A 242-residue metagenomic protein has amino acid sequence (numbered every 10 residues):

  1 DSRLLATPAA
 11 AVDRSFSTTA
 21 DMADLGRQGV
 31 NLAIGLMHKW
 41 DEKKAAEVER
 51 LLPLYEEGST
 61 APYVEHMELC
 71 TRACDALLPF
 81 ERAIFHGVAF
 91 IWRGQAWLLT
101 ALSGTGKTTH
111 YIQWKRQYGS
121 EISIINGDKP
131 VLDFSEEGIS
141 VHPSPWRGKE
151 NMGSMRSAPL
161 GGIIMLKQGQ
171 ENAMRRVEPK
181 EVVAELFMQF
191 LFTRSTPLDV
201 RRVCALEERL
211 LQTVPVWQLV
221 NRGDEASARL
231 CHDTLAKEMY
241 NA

Functional and structural regions predicted by a protein language model:
D1-S103, Q113-S123, V131-A242: A noncatalytic interaction/capping subdomain that flanks phosphate/NTP-handling catalytic cores
K107: Conserved lysine of the Walker
H110: Hydrophobic positions on the alpha1 helix immediately C-terminal to the Walker A/P-loop
